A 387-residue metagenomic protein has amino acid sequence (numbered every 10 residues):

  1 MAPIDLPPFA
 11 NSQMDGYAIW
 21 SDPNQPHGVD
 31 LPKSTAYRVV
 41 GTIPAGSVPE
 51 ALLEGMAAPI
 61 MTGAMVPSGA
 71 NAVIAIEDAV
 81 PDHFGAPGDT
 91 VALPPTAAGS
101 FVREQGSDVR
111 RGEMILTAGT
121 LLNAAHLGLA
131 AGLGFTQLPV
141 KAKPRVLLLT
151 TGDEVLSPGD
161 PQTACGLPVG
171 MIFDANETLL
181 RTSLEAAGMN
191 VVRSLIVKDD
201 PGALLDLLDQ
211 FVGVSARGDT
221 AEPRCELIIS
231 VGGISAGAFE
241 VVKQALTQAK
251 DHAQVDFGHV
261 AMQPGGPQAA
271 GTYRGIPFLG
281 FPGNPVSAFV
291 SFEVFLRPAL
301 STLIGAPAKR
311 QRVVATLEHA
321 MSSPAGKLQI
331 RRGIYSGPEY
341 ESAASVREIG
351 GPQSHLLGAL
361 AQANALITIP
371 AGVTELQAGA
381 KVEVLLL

Functional and structural regions predicted by a protein language model:
M1-D5, S100-V102, A131-Q137, L207 (+4 more regions): Glycine-rich, charged/polar anion/phosphate-binding loops that engage phosphate groups from diverse ligands
M1-Q137: Phosphate-interaction motifs
N11, V109, A245-L387: Flexible glycine/proline-rich
G46-E54, T136-K143, T368-L387: Acidic/histidine-enriched ion/cofactor-binding microenvironments in catalytic or ligand-binding pockets
P59-M61, P94, T117, L148-T151 (+3 more regions): Short beta-strand segments
T62, T151-G152, M189, C225-L246 (+2 more regions): Glycine-rich beta-strand-to-loop/alpha-helix junction loops that act as flexible
F101-S215, A221-S230: Phosphate-binding glycine-rich loops and their immediate beta-loop-alpha structural context
